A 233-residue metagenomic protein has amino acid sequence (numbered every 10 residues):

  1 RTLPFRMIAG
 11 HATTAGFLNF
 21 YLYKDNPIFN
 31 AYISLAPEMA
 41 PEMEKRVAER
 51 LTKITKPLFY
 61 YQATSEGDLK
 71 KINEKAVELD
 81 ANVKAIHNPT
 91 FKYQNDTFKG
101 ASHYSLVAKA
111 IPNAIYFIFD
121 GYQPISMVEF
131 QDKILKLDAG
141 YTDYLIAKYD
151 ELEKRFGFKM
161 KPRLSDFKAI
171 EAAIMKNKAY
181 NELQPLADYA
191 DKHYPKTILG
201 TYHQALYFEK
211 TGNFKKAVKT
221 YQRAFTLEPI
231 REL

Functional and structural regions predicted by a protein language model:
R1-A12: Gly/Ser-rich "nucleophile elbow"/oxyanion-hole loop immediately N-terminal to the catalytic nucleophile in hydrolases
S34-A101: The feature captures the conserved acid-bearing segment of alpha/beta-hydrolase catalytic domains
V77, H87-Y144, D150-E151, G157: C-terminal catalytic histidine-bearing segment of alpha/beta-hydrolase fold enzymes
M160, L164, Y180-N181, I198-L199 (+1 more regions): Helix-start (N-cap) detector for alpha-helical repeat units in TPR-like alpha-solenoids, especially tetratricopeptide
A172, L206-E209: Residue-level recognition of tetratricopeptide repeat
